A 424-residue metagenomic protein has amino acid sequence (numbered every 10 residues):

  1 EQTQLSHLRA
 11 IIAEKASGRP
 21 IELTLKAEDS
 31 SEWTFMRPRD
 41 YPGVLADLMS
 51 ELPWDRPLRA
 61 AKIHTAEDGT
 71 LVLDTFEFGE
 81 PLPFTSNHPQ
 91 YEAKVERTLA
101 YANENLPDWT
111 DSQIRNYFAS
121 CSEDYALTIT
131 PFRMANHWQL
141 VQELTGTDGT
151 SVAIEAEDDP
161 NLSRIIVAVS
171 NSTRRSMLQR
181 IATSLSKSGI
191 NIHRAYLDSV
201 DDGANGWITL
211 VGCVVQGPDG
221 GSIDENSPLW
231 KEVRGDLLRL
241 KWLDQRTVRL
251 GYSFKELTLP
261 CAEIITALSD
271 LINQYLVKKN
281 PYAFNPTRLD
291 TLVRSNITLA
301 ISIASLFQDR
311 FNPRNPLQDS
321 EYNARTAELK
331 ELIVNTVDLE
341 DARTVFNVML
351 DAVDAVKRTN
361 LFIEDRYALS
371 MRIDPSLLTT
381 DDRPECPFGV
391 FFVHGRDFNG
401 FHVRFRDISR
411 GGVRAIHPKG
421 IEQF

Functional and structural regions predicted by a protein language model:
E1-F392, D397, G411-E422: Non-catalytic interaction/regulatory segments
N399-G400, F405: Function-dense linear segments that define catalytic or interfacial modules in macromolecule-processing proteins
